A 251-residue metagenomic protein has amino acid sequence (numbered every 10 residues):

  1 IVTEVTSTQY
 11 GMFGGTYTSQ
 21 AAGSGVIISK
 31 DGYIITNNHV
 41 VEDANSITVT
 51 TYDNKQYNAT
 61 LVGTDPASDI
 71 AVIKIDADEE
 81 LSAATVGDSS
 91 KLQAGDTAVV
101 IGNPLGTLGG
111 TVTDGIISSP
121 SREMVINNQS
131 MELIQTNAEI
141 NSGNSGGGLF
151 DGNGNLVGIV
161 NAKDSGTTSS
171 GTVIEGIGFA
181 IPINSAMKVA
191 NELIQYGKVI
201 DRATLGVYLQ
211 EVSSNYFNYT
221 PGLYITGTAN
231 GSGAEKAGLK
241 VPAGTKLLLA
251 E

Functional and structural regions predicted by a protein language model:
I1-T220, G227-G231: Serine-dependent protease modules
I34-I35, A234-E251: Conserved PDZ fold ligand-binding element
